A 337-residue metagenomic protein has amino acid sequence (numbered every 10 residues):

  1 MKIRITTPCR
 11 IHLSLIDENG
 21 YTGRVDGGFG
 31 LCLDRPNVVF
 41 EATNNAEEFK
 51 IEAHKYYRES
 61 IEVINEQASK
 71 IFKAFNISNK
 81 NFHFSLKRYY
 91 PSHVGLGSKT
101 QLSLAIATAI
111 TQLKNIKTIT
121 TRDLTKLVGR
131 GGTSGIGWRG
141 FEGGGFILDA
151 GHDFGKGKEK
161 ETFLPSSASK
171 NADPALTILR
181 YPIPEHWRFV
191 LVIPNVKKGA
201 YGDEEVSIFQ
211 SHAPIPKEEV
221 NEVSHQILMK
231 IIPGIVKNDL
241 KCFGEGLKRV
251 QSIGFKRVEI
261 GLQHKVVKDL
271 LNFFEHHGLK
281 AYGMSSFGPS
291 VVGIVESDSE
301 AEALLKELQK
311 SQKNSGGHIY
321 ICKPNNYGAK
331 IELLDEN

Functional and structural regions predicted by a protein language model:
M1-S98, T108-T120, R130-G132, N326-G328 (+1 more regions): ATP-binding N-lobe of GHMP and related small-molecule kinases
K2-T6, S14, G20-V25, I119-K280 (+1 more regions): ATP-dependent small-molecule kinase catalytic core of the GHMP/sugar-kinase superfamily and closely related
L33-R35, E275, G283-F287: A structural signal for short secondary-structure junctions
N44, A53-K55, P194, G293-S297: Short beta-strand-to-loop capping motifs
A46-E48, I106, G246-Q251: Short, basic/glycine-rich phosphate-binding loops at helix/coil junctions that contact nucleotide phosphates
L96-S98, L102, V220, A281-S286: Short glycine/threonine-rich catalytic loop with a Thr-x-Gly-x-Asp
T100-K114, G288-V295: Short, small-residue alpha-helix embedded
H264-V267, S285-V292: Small/polar glycine-rich anion-binding or flexible loop at a beta-alpha turn
